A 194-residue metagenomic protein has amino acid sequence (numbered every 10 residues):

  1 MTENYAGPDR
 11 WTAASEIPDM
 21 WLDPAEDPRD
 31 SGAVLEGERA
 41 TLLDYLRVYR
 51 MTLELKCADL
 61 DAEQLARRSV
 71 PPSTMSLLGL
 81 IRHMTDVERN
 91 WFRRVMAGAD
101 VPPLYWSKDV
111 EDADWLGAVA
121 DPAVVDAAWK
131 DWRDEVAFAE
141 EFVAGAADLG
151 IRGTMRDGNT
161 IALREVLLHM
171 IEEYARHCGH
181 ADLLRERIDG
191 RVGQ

Functional and structural regions predicted by a protein language model:
T2-A25, R29-S31, R39-D112, T154-Q194: Short, contiguous alpha-helical
R29-L42, L116-A123, A127: Short, charged, low-complexity loops and linkers
D112-I151, R164-M170: Acidic/histidine-rich alpha-helical segments that form the ligand environment of transition-metal centers
